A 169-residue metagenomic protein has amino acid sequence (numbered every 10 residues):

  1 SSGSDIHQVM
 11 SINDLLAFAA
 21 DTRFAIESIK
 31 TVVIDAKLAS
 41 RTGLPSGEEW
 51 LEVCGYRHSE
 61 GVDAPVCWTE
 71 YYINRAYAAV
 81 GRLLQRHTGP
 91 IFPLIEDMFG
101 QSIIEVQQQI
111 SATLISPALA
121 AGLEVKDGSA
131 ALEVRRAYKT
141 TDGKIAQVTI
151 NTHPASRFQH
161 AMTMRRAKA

Functional and structural regions predicted by a protein language model:
S1-W50, A79-T88, L94-M98, S102-I104 (+1 more regions): HTH-adjacent hinge/linker in prokaryotic transcriptional regulators
F24-S28, P65-Y71, N151-H153: A short glycine-rich, His/Asp/Glu-containing loop-to-beta-strand
G47-E60, L132-K139: A short beta-strand signature
G55-H58, W68-A76: Anionic-ligand binding region
V62-D63, G143: Glycine-biased flexible loop/turn sites that connect beta-strands or occur in inter-domain linkers
E70-Y71, R135, I150, T163: Short clusters of small/polar residues that mark proteolytic maturation junctions
V106-P117, A121-T141, I145-T152: Extended hydrophobic
D142-A169: C-terminal effector-binding regulatory domain of bacterial HTH transcription factors
